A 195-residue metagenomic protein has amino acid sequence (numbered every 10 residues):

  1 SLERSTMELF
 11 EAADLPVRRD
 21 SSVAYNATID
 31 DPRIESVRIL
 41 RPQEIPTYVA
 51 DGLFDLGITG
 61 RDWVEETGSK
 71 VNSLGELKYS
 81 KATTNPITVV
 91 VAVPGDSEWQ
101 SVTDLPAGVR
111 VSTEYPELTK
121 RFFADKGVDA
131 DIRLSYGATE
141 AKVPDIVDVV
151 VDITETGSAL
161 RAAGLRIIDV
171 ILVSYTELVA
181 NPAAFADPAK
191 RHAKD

Functional and structural regions predicted by a protein language model:
S1-D195: Domain-level signature for soluble enzymes in the chorismate/prephenate branch of the shikimate pathway
